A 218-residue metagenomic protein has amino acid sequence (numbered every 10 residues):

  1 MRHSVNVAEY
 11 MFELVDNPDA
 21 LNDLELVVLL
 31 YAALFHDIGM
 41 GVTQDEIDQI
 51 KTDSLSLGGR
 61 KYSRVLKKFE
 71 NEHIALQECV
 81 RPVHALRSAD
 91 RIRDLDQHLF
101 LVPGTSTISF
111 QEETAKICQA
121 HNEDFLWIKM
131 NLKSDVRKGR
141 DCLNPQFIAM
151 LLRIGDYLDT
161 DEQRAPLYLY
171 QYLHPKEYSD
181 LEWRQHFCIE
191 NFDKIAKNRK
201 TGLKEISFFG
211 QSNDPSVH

Functional and structural regions predicted by a protein language model:
M1-V5, E72-A75: Active-site flanking loop/helix segments enriched in acidic
V7-L14: Amphipathic alpha-helices of TPR/Sel1-like and other helical repeat/solenoid scaffolds
N17-K200: Divalent metal-dependent catalytic cores for phosphoryl transfer on phosphate-bearing substrates
N191, A196-S216: Coupling/switch/interface segments within P-loop NTPase motor domains and analogous charged loops in nucleic-acid
